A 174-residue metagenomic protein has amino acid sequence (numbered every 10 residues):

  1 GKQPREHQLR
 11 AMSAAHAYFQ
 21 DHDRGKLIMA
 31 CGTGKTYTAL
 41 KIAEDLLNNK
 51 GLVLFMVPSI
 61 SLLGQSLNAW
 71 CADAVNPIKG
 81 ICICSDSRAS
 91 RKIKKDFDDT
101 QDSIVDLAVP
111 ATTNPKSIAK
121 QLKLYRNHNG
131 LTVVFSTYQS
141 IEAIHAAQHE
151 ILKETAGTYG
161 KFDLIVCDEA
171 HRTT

Functional and structural regions predicted by a protein language model:
G1-T33, Y37-G51, N68-A72, K92-T113 (+2 more regions): ATP-dependent helicase/translocase motor core
S13, G64, A143: Alpha-helical elements of the RecA-like P-loop NTPase motor core of helicases
L46-N48, A74-V75, Y125-H128, A156-Y159: Conserved catalytic network of the ASCE P-loop NTPase/AAA+ motor domain
G51-S59: Conserved RecA-like ASCE P-loop NTPase motor core of nucleic-acid helicases/translocases
L52, G130-V133, K161-L164: Loop/turn-to-beta-strand initiation segments
S117-K123: Conserved helicase ATPase core of P-loop NTP-dependent helicases/translocases
H128-A146: Conserved two-lobed SF2 helicase motor
Y138-I141, K153-T174: SF2 helicase catalytic motif II
